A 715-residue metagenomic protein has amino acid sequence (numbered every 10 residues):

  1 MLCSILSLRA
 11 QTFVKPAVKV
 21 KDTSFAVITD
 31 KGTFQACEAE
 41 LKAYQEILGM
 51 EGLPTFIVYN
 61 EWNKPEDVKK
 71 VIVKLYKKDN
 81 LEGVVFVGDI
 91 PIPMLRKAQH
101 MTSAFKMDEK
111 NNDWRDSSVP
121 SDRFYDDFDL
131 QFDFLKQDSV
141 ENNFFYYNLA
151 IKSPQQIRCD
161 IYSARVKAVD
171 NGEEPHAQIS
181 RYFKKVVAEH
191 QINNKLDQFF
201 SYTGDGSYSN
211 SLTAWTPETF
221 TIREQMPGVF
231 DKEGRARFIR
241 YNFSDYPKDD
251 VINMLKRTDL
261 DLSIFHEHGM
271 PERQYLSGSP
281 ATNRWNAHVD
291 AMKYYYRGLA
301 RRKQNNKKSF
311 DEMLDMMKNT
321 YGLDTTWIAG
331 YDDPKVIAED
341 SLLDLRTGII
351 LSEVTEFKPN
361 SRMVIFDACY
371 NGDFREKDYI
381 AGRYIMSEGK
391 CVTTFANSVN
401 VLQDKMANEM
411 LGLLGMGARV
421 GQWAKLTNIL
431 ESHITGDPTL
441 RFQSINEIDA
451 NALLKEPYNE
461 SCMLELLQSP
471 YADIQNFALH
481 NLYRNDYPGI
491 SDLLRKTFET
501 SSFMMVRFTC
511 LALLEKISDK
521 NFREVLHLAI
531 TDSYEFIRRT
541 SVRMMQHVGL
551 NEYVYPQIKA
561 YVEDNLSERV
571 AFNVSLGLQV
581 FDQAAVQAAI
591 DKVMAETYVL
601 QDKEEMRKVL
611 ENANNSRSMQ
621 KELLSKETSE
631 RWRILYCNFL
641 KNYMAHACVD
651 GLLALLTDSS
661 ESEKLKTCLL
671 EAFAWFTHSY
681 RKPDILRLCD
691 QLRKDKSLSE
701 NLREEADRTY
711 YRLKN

Functional and structural regions predicted by a protein language model:
M1-T12: Bacterial Sec-dependent N-terminal signal peptides
D22-F25, M50-T55, D79-G83, N193-F199 (+5 more regions): Loop/turn elements at helix/coil->beta-strand transitions in domains of secreted/extracellular proteins
E66-D245, M254-L262, G269-R284: Structured catalytic cores of large enzymes
S117-Y182, D290-M406: Catalytic cores of nucleophile-dependent amide-cleaving enzymes
A407-P488, R507-T509: Caspase-like cysteine protease fold
L453, D473-D486, M505-S518, R538-L550 (+5 more regions): Structural detector for internal amphipathic alpha-helices that build alpha-solenoid repeat scaffolds
E456-L466, Y487-E499, D519-I530, L550-V562 (+4 more regions): Amphipathic alpha-helical scaffolding segments comprising HEAT/armadillo-like alpha-solenoid repeats
P470-Y471, S502-F503, S533-Y534, N565-S567 (+4 more regions): Short inter-helical turns and helix N-cap capping residues of alpha-solenoid HEAT/ARM repeat scaffolds
